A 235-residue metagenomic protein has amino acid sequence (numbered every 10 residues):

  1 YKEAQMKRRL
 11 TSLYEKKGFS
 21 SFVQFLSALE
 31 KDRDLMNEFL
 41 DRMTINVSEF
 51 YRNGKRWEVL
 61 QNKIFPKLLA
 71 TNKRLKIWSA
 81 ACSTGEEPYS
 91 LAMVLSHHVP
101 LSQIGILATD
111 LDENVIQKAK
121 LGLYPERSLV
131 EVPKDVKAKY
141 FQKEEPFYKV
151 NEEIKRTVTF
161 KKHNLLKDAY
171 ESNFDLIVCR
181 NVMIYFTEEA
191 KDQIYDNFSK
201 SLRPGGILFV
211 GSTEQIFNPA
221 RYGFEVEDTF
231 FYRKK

Functional and structural regions predicted by a protein language model:
Y1-L75, Y195: Conserved AdoMet
L60, I177, L202: Residue-level signal for inorganic ion chemistry
N72-G85, G105-L107: Conserved class I S-adenosyl-L-methionine
T84-V99: Conserved SAM-binding loop of SAM-dependent methyltransferases across substrates and taxa, primarily the Class I
S102-V178, V182-A190, Q215-F217, Y222 (+1 more regions): Extended basic-aromatic, gly/pro-enriched interface segments that bind polyanionic ligands
D192-P204: A short glycine-rich, Lys/Arg-flanked "PGG" loop and its adjoining helix->strand segment in the class I
P204-S212: Conserved beta-strand signature within the Rossmann-like core of class I S-adenosyl-L-methionine
E227-Y232: Short hydrophobic/aromatic beta-strand or adjacent loop that forms the aromatic wall/cage of a ligand/substrate-binding
